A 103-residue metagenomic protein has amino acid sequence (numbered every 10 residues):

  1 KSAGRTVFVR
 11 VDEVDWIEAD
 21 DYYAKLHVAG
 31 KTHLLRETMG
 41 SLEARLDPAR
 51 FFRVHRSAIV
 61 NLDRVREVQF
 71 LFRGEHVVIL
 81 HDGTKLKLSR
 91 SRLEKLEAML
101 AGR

Functional and structural regions predicted by a protein language model:
K1-K87: Conserved binding/recognition cores within well-folded domains
A19-D21, E94-L100: Short, flexible helix-to-coil linker/hinge segments that flank and couple to helix-turn-helix
G40-E43, L93, E97: Generic solvent-exposed, charged/amphipathic alpha-helical segments that serve as macromolecular interface scaffolds
